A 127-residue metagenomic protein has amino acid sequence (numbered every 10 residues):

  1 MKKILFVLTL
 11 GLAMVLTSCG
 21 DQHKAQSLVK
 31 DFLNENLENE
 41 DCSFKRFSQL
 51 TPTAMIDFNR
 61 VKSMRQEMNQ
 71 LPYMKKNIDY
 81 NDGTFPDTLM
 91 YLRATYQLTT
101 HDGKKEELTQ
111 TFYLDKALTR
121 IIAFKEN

Functional and structural regions predicted by a protein language model:
M1-S18: Sec-dependent bacterial lipoprotein signal peptides
C19-N127: Cystatin/cathelin-like cysteine-protease inhibitor module
